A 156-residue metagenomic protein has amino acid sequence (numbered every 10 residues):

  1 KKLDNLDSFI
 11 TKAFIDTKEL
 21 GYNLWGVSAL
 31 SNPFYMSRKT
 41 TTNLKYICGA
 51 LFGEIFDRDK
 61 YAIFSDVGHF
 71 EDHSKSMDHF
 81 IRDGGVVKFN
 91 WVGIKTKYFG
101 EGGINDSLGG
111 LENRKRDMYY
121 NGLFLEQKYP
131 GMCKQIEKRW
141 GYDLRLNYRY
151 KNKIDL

Functional and structural regions predicted by a protein language model:
K1-H73: Conserved catalytic core of nucleotide-sugar-dependent glycosyltransferases
V67-L156: C-terminal catalytic/acceptor-binding lobe
